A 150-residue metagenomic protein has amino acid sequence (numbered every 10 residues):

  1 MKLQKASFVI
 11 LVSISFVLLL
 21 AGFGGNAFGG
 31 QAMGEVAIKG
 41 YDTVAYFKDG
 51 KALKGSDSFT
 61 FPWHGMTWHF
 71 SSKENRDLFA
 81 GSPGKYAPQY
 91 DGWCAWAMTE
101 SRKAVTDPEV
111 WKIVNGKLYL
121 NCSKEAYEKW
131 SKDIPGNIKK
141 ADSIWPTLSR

Functional and structural regions predicted by a protein language model:
K2-L3, V17, Y41: Generic signature of intrinsically disordered, low-complexity, basic-rich segments and short cationic peptides
K2-S13: Bacterial N-terminal signal peptides that target proteins for export
L11-G22: Bacterial N-terminal signal peptides
G22-R150: Charged, low-complexity intrinsically disordered segments
